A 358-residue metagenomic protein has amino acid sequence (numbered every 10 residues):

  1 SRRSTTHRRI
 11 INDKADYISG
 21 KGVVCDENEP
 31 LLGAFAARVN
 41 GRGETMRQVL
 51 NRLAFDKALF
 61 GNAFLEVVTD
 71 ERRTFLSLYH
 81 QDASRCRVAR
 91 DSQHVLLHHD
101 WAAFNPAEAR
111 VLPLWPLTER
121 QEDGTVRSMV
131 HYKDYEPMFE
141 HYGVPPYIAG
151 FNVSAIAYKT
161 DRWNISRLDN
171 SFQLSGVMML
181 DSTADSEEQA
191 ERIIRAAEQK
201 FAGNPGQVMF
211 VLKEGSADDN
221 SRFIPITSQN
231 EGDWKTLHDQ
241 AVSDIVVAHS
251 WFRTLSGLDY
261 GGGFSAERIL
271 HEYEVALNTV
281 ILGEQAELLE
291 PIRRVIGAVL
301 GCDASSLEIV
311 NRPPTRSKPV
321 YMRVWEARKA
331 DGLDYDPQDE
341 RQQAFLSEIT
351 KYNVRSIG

Functional and structural regions predicted by a protein language model:
S1-G215, Q240, E326-I357: Structured, contiguous alpha/beta core segments that scaffold functional sites
G41, V49-D56, E198-G358: C-terminal helix-loop subdomains that flank or include functional centers
